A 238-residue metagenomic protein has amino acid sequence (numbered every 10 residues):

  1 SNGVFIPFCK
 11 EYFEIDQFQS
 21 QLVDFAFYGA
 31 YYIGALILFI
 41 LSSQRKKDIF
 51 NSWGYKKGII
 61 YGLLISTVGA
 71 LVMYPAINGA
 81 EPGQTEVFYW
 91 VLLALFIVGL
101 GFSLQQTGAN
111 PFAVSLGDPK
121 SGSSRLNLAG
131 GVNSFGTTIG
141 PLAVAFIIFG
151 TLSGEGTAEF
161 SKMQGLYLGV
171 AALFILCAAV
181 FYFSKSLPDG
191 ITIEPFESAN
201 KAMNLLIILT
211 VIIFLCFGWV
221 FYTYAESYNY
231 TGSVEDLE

Functional and structural regions predicted by a protein language model:
S1-I15, A35-L38, G140: Extracytoplasmic
Q21-D48: Central cavity-lining transmembrane alpha-helices of secondary-active solute carriers, predominantly the Major
S52-I59, V91: Primarily marks hydrophobic transmembrane alpha-helices of the MFS/SLC 12-helix fold
Y61-Q84: C-terminal ends and interior cores of transmembrane alpha-helices in multi-pass membrane transporters/permeases
P82-Q105: Hydrophobic core of transmembrane alpha-helices in multi-pass small-molecule transporters, especially MFS/SLC-type
L104-S121: Intracellular juxtamembrane helix-capping segments at the cytosolic ends of symmetry-related transmembrane helices
S121-F149, L173-F174: Glycine-rich segments within core transmembrane alpha-helices of 12-TM secondary carriers
V144-S153, V170-T192, I207-Y228: C-terminal membrane-cytosol helix-exit motif in multi-pass small-molecule transporters
